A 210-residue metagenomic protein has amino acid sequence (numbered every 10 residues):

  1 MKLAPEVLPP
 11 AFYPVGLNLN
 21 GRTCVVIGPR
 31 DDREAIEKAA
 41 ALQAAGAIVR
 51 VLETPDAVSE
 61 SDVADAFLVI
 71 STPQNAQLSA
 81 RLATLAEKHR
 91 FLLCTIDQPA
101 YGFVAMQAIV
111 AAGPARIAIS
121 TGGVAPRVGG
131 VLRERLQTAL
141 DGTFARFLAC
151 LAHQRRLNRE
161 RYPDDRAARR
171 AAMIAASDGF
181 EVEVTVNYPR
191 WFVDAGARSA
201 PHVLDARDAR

Functional and structural regions predicted by a protein language model:
A4-P10, V51-P55, Q98-Y101: Short gly/ser/thr-rich secondary-structure transition/capping motifs
P9-A40, F147-R161, D165, R210: Glycine-rich adenosine-cofactor-binding loop
Q43, A47-E60: A short, well-structured beta->alpha microelement
V63-L68: Short acidic/histidine-rich motifs immediately flanking catalytic phosphotransfer sites in two-component signaling
T72-Q74: Glycine-rich, N-terminal phosphate-binding loop of Rossmann-like dinucleotide-binding domains
A76-G122: Rossmann-fold NAD(P)-binding glycine/threonine-rich loop
G123-R210: An accessory alpha-helical subdomain
